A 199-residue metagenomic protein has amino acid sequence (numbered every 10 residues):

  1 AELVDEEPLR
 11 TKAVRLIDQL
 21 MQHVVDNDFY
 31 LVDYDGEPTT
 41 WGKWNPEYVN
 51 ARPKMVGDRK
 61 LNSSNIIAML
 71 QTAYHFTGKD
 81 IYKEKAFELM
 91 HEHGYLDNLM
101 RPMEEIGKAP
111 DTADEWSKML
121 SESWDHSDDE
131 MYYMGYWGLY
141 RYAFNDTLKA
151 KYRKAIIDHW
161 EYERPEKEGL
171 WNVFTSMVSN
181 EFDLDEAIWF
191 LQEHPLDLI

Functional and structural regions predicted by a protein language model:
L3-D35: A surface/extracellular/periplasmic glyco- and lipid-processing/surface-interacting theme
Q22-S64, Q71-I199: Ser/Thr/Asn(+Pro)-rich, low-complexity disordered segments
